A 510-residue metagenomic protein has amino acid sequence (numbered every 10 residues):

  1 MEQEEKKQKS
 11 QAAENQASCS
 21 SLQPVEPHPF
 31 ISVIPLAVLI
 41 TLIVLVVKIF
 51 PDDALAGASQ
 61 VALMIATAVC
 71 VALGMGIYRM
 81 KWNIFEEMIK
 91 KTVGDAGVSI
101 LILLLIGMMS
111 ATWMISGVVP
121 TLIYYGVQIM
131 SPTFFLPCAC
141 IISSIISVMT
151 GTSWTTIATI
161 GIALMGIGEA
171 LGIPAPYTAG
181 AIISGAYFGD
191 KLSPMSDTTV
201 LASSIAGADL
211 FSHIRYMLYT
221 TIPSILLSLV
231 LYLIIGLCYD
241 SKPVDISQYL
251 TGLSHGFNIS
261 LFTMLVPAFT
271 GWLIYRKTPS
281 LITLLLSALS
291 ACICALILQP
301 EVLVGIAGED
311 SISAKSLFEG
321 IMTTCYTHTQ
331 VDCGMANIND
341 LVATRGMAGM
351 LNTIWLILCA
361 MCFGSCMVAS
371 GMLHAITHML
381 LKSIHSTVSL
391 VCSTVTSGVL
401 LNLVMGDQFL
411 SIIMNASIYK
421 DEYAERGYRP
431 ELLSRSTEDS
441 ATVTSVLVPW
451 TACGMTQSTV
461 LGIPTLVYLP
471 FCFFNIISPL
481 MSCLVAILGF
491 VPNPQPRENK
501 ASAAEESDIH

Functional and structural regions predicted by a protein language model:
M1-L103, Y219-S228, L233-C359, K500-H510: Hydrophobic transmembrane alpha-helices of multi-pass small-molecule transporters
P24-H28, Y124-S131, S147-S153, L250-I259 (+2 more regions): Short, amphipathic, aromatic/basic-enriched membrane-interface segments that mark the entry/exit of transmembrane
S32-L36, F135-C138, N258-V266, S389-S393 (+1 more regions): Short hydrophobic alpha-helical membrane-embedded segments
L39, A62, A66, C70 (+25 more regions): Alpha-helical transmembrane segments in multi-pass membrane proteins
M75-R79, G168-A175, L192-S196, C294-G305 (+2 more regions): Juxtamembrane membrane-interface segments at transmembrane alpha-helix termini
Y78-E169, Y326, Q330-K420: Membrane-embedded alpha-helical segments and adjacent helix-loop junctions characteristic of multi-pass solute
I129-Y219, P223, S397-E438, A504: Hydrophobic transmembrane alpha-helices that form the pore/transport pathway of multi-pass ion and small-solute
I205-T221, I225, S365, I384-H510: C-terminal transmembrane helix pair
